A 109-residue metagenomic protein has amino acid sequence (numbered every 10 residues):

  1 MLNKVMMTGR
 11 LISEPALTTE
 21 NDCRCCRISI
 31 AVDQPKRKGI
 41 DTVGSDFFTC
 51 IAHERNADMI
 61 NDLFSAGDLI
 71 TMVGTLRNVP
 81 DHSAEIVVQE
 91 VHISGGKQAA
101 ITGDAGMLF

Functional and structural regions predicted by a protein language model:
M1-F109: Single-stranded nucleic acid-binding surfaces, predominantly the OB-fold ssDNA-binding core
